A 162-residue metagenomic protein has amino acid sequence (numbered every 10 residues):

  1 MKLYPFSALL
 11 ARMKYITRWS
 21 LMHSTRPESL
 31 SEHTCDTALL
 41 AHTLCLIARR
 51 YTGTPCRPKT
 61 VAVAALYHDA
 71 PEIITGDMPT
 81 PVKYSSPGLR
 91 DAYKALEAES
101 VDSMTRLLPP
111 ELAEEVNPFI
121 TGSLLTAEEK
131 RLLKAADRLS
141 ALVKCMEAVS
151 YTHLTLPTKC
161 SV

Functional and structural regions predicted by a protein language model:
K2-S20, A113: Short alpha-helical hairpin
T25-K59: Alpha-helical phosphate/pyrophosphate-handling elements in metalloenzyme active cores
L39-C45, K59-M78, K134, R138-A141: Active-site alpha-helical segments that house and flank conserved acidic catalytic motifs for diphosphate chemistry
V61-V63, L108-S150: Histidine/acidic-rich helix-loop-helix segments that form or flank divalent-metal centers in metalloenzyme catalytic
S85-E99: Divalent-cation-assisted or electrostatically stabilized phosphate/pyrophosphate-binding catalytic cores
E97-L108: Post-HExxH zinc-binding segment in Zn-dependent metallohydrolases
T152-T158: Conserved small/polar residues in nucleotide/adenosyl-binding loops
